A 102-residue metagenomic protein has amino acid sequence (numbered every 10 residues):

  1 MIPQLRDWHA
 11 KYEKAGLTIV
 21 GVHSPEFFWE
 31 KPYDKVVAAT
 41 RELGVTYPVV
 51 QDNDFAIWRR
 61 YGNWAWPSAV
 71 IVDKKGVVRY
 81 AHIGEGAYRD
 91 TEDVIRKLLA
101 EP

Functional and structural regions predicted by a protein language model:
M1-L43, N53-I57: Structural microenvironment flanking redox-active thiols in thiol-disulfide oxidoreductases
R6-A10, V94-P102: Proteins that catalyze or organize thiol-disulfide redox chemistry and the adjacent proteostasis machinery handling
K14-A15, V45, N63, E101: Short, well-ordered coil loops that connect the C-terminus of an alpha-helix to the N-terminus of a beta-strand
A39-Y47, Q51-R96: Thiol/disulfide oxidoreductase modules built on the thioredoxin-like
